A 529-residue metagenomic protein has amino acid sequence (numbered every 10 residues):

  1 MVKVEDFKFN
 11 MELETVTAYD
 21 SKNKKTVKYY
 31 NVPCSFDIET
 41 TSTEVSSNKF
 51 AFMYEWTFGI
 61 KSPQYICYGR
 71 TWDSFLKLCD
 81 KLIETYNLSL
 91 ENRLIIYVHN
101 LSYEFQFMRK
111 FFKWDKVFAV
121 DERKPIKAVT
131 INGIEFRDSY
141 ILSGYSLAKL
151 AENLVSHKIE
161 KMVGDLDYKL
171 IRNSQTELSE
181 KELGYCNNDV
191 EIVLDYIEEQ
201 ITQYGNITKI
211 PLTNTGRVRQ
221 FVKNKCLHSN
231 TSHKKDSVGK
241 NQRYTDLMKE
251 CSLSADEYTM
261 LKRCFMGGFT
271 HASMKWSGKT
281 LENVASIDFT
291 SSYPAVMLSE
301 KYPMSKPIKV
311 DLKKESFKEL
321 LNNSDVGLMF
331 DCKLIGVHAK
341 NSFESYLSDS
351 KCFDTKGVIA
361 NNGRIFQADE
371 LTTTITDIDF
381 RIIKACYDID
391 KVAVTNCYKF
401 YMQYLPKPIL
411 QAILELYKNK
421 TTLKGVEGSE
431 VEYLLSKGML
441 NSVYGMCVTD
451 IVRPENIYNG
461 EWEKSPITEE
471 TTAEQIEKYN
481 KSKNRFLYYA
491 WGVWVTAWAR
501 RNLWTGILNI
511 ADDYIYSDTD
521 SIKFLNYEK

Functional and structural regions predicted by a protein language model:
M1-C34, I38: N-terminal accessory regions of nucleic-acid-interacting proteins
V27-Y30, E44-H99, F105-K529: Conserved acidic
T41: Conserved Rossmann-like nucleotide-cofactor binding loop
